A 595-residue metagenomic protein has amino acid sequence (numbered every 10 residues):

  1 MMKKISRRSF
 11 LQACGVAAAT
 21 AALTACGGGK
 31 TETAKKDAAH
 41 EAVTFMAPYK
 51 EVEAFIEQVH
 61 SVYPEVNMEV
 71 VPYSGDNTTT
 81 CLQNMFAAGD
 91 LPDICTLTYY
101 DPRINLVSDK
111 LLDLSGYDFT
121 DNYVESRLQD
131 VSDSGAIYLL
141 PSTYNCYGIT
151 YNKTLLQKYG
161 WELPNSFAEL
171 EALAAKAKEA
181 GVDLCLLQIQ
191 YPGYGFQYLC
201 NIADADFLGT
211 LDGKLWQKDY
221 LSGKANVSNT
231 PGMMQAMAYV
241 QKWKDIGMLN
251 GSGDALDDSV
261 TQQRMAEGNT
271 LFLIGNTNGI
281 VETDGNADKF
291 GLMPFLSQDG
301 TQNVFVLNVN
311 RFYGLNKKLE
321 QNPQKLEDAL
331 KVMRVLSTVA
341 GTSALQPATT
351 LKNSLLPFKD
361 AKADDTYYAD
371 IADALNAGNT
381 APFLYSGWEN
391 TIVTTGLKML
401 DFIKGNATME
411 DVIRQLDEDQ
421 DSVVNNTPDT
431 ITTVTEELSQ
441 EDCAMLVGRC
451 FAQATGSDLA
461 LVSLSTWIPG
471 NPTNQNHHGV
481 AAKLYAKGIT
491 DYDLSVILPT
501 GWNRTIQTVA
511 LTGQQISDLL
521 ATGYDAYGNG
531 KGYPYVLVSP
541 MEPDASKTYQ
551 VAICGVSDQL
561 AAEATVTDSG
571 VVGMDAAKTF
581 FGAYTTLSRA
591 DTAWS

Functional and structural regions predicted by a protein language model:
M2-S6, L11-R103, F119, L163 (+3 more regions): Conserved N-terminal structural module of periplasmic/extracytoplasmic solute-binding proteins
E51-V52, L307, T349-L355, Y368-Q420: C-terminal capping/gating helix-and-loop segments adjacent to ligand/active sites or protein-protein/ligand interfaces
S61-V62, E69, Y159, D284-A348: Extracytoplasmic/periplasmic substrate-recognition and gating elements
M85, D93, T120-L155, T301-V306 (+1 more regions): A structural signal for short loop-to-beta-strand junctions that line the ligand-binding cleft of periplasmic/secreted
T98-G148, E162, Y198, G209 (+1 more regions): Hinge/lid segment of periplasmic solute-binding proteins
Y138, Y147, E171-K224: Extracytoplasmic/periplasmic solute-binding protein
D219-D254: Glycine-centered hinge/linker elements that transmit conformational signals in sensory and ligand-binding systems
E418, V424-S595: Catalytic centers of hydrolytic enzymes
